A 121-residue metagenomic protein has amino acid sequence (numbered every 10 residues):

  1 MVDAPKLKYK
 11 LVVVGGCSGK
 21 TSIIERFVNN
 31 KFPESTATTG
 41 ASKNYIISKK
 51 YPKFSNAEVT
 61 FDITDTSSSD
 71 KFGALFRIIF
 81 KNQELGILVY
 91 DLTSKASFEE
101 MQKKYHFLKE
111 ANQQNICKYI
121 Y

Functional and structural regions predicted by a protein language model:
M1-Y121: TRAFAC-class small GTPase G-domain
